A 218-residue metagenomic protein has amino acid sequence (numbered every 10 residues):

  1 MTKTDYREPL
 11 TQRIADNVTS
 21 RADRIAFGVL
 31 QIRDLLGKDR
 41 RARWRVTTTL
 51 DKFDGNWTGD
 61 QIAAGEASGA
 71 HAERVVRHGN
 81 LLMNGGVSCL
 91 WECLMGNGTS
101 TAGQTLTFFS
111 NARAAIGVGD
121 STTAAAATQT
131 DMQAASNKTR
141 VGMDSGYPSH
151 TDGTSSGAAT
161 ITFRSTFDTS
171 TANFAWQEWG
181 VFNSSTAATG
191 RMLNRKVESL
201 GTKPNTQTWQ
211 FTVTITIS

Functional and structural regions predicted by a protein language model:
M1-W176, S184-S218: Small cysteine-rich, disulfide-bonded extracellular modules of the LU/uPAR three-finger superfamily and closely related
